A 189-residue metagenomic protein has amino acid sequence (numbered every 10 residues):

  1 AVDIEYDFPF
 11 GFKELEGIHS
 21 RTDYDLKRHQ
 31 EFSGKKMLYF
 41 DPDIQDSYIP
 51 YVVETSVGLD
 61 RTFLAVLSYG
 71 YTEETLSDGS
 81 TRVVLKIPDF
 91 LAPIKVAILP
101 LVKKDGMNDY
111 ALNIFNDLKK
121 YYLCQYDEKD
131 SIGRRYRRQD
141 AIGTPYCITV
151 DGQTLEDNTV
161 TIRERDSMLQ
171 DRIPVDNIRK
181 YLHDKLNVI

Functional and structural regions predicted by a protein language model:
A1-I189: NTP/phosphate- and nucleic-acid-binding module
